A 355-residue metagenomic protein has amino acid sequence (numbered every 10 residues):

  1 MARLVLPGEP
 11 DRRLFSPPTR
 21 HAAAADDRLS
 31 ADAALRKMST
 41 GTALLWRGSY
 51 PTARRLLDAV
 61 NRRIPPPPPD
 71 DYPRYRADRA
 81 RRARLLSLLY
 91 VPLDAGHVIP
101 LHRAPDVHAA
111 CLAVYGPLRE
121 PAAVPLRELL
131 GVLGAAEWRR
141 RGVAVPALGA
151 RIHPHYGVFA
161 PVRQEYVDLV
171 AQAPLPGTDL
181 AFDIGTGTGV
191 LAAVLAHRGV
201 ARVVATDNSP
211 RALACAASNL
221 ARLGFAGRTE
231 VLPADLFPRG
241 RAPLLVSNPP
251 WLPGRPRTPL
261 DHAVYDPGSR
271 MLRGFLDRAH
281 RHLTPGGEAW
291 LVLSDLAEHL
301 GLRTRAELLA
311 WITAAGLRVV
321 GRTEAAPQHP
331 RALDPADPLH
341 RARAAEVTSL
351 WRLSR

Functional and structural regions predicted by a protein language model:
M1-F15, T19-V143: N-terminal auxiliary segments of SAM/dcSAM-dependent transferases
V107-L180, I184-V194, R343-A345: SAM-dependent Rossmann-like transferase core, predominantly class I methyltransferases with a strong bias toward
R163-P249, P253-R257: Conserved SAM/SAH cofactor-binding pocket of Class I
P249-G274: Mobile active-site "lid"/loop adjacent to the S-adenosyl-L-methionine
L272-P285: A short glycine-rich, Lys/Arg-flanked "PGG" loop and its adjoining helix->strand segment in the class I
G286-L293: Conserved beta-strand signature within the Rossmann-like core of class I S-adenosyl-L-methionine
L296-L308: Conserved class I S-adenosyl-L-methionine
R305-R355: Class I S-adenosyl-L-methionine
